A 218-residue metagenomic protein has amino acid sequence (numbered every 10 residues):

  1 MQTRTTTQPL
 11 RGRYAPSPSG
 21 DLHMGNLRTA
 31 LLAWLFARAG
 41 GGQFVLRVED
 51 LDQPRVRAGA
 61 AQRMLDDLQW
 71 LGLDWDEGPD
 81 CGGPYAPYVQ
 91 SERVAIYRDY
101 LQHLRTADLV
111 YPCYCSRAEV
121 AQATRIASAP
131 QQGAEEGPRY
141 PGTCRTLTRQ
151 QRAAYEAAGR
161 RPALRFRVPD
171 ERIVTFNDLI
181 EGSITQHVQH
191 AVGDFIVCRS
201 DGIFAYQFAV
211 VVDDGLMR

Functional and structural regions predicted by a protein language model:
Q2-S128: N-terminal Rossmann-like or analogous alpha/beta NTP/dinucleotide-binding catalytic cores that position adenine
A118-R218: Active-site cores that bind ATP or allylic diphosphates and position pyrophosphate for catalysis
